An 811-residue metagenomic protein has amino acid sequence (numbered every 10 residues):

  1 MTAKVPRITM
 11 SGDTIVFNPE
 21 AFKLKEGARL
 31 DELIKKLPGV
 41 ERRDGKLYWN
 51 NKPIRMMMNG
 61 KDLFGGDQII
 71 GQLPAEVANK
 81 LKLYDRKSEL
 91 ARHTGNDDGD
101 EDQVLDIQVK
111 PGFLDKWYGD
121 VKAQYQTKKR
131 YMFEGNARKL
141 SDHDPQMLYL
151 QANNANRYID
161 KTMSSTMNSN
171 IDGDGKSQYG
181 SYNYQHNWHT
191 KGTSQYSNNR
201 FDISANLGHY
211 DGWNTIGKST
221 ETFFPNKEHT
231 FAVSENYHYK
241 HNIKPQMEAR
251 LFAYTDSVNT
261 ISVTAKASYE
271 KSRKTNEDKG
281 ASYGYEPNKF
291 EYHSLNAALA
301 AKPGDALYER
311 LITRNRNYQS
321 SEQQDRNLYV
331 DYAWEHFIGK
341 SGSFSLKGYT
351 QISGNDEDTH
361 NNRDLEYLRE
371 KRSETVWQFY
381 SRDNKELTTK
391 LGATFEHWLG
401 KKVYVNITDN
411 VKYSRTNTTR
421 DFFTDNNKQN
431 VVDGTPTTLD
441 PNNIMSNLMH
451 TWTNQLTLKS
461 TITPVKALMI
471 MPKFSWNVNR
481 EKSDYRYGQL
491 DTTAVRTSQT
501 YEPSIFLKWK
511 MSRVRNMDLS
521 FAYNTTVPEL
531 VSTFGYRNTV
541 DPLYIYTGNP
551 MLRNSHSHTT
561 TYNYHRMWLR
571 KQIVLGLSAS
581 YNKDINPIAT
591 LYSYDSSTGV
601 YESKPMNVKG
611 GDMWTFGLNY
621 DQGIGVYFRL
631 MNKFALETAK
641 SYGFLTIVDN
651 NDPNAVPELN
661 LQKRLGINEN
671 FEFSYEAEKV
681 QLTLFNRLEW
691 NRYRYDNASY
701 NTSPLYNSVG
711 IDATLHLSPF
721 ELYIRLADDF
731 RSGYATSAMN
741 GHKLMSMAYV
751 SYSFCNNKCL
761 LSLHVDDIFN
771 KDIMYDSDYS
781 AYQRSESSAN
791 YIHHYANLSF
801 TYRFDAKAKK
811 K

Functional and structural regions predicted by a protein language model:
M1-K23, R42-D44, N51, Y84-D85 (+1 more regions): Short, acidic, small-residue-rich periplasmic hinge/interaction motif at the N-terminus of Gram-negative outer-membrane
G12-T14, N51-P53, E76-A78, D100-V104 (+2 more regions): Extracytoplasmic
T14-K36, N50, M57-G66, K122-T127 (+1 more regions): Short, polar/charged loop or turn motifs at beta-strand boundaries
R43-A91, V104-P111: Periplasmic plug
D62, G66-D67, K87-K129, D144-S751 (+1 more regions): Primarily recognizes Gram-negative and organellar outer-membrane beta-barrels
